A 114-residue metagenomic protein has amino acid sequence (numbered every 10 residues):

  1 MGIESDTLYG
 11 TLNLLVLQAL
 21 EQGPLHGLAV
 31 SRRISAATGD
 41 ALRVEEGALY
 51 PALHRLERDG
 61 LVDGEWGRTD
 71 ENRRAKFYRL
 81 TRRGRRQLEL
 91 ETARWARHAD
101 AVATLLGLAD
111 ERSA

Functional and structural regions predicted by a protein language model:
G2-D6, W66-G67: Short beta-strand/turn micro-motifs at beta-sheet edges
E4-A48: N-terminal helix-turn-helix DNA-binding core of bacterial DNA-binding proteins
E4-D6, L53, S113-A114: Short, contiguous hydrophobic alpha-helices characteristic of membrane insertion segments
L49-L56: Basic amphipathic alpha-helical segments that dock to polyanions
E57-R73, R79: Beta-hairpin "wing" of winged helix-turn-helix
E71-T92: Basic, amphipathic "hinge/linker" alpha-helix immediately C-terminal to the N-terminal HTH DNA-binding motif
R86-A114: Amphipathic alpha-helical dimerization/coiled-coil segments that flank or bridge DNA-binding/regulatory modules
